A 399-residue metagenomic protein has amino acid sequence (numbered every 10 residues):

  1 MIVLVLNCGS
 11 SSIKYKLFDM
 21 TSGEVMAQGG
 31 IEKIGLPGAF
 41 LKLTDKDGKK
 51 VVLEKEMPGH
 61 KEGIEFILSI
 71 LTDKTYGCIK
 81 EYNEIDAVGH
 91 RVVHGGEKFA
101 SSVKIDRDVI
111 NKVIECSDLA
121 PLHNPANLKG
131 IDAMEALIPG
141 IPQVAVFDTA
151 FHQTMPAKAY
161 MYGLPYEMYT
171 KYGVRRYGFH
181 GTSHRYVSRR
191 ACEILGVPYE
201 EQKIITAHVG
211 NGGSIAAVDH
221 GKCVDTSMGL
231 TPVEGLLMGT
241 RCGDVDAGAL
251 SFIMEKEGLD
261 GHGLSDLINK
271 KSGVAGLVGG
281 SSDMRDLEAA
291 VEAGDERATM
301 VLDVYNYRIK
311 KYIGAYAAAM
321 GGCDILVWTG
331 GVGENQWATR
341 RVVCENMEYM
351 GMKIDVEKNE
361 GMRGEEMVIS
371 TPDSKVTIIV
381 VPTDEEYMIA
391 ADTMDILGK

Functional and structural regions predicted by a protein language model:
M1-G96: N-terminal glycine/serine-rich phosphate-binding loop of ATP-dependent small-molecule kinases, especially carbohydrate
G9, H90-V93, V209-N211, V327-N335: Glycine-rich beta-strand-to-loop/alpha-helix junction loops that act as flexible
I70-I85, A191-P198, I313-D324: Phosphate/pyrophosphate-binding loops at sites that engage ATP/ADP/AMP, CoA/4′-phosphopantetheine, polyphosphate
L71-H123, V144, A150-A159: Short beta-strand-loop/turn "lid" adjacent to the catalytic site in phosphate-handling enzymes
F151-K256: Glycine-rich phosphate-binding loop of actin/hexokinase-like ATP-binding domains
D219, D225-D260, D266, G330-G361: Catalytic phosphate/nucleotide-handling subdomain of diverse soluble enzymes
D266, G273-L277, M284-A319: Adenine-nucleotide phosphate-binding core of ATP-dependent small-molecule kinases
T299, D303-C323, V327, G333-K399: Internal helix-turn-beta structural module
